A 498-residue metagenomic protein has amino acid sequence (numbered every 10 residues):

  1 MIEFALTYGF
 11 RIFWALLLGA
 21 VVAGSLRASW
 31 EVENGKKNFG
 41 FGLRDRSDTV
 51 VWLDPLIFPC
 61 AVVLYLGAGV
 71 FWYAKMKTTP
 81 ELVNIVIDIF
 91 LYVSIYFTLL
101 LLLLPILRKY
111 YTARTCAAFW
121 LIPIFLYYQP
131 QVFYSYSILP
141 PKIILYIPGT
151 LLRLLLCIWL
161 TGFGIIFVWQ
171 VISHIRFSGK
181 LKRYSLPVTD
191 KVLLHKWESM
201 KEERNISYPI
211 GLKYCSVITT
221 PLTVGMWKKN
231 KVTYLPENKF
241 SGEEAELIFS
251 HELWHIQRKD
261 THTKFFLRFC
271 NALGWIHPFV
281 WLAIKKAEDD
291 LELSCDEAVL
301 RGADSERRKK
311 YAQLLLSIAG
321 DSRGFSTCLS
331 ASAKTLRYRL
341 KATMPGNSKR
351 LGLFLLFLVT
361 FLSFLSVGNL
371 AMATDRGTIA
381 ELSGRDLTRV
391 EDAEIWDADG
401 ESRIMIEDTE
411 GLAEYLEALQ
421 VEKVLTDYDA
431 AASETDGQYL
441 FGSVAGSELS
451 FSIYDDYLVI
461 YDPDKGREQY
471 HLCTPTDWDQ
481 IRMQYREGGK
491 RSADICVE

Functional and structural regions predicted by a protein language model:
M1-T7, S366-A373, I460: Charged interaction patches that mediate protein-protein contacts
I2-V21, E81-I89: Hydrophobic transmembrane alpha-helical segments in integral membrane proteins
L17-K36, S173: Membrane-water interface of transmembrane alpha-helices
V21, R27-W30, L103, A118 (+12 more regions): Residue-level detector of solvent-exposed, low-hydrophobicity positions
E33-Y65, G69, Y73-S137, K142-A371: Membrane-embedded and juxtamembrane structural elements of multi-pass membrane proteins
T374-E498: Function-determining sites in protein domains
